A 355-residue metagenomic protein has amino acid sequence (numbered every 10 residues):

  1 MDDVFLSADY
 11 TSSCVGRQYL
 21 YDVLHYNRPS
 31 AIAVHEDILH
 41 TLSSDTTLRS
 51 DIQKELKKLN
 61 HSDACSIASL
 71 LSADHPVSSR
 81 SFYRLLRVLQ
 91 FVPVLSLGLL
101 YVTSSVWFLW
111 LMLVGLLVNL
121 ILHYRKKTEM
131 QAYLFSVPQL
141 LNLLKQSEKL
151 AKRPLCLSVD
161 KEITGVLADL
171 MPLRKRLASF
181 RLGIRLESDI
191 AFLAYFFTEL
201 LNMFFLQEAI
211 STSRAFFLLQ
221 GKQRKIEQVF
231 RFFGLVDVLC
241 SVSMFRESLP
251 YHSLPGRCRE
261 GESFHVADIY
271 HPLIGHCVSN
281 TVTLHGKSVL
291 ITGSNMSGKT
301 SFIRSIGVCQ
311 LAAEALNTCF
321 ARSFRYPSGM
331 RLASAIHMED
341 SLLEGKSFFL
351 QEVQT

Functional and structural regions predicted by a protein language model:
M1-S294, F302-L332: Alpha-helical coupling/stalk and coiled-coil linker elements that connect catalytic or binding modules and transmit
D2, Q351-Q354: Switch II of P-loop NTPase G domains
K299: Conserved lysine of the Walker
S334-L350: Flexible beta-alpha connector loops of hexameric P-loop NTPases
